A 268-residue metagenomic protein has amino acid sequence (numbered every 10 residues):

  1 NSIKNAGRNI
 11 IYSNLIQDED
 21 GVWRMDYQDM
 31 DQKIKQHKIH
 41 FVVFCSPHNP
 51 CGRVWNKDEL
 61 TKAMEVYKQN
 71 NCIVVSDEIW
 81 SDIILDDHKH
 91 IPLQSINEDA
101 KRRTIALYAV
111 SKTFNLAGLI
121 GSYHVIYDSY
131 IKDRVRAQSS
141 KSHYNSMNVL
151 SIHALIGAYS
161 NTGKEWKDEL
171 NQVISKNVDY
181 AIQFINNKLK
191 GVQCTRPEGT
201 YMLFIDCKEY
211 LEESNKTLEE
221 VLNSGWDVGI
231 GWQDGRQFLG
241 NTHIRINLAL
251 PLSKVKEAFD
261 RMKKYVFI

Functional and structural regions predicted by a protein language model:
N1-I268: PLP-dependent class I/II
